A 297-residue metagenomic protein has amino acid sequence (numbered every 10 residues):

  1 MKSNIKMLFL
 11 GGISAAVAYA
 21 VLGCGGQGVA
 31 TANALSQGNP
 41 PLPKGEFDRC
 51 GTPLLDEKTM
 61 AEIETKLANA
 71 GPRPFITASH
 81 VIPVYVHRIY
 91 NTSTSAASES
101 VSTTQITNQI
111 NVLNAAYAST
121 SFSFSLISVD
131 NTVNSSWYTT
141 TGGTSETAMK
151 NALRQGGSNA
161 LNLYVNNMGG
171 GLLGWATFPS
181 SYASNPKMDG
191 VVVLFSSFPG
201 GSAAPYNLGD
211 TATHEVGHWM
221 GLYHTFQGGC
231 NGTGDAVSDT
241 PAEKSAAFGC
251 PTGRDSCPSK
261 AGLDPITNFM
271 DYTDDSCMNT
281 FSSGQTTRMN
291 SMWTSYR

Functional and structural regions predicted by a protein language model:
K2-G12: Bacterial N-terminal signal peptides that target proteins for export
G11-V21: Bacterial N-terminal signal peptides
C24-G26: N-terminal Sec signal peptide cleavage junction
G28-L161, V165-G169: Propeptide-to-catalytic entry region of secreted or membrane-anchored zinc metalloproteases
S79, S158, P186-M188, L263-T267: Short, solvent-exposed loop/turn segments at the edges of secondary structure
S93-S102, G201-Y206, D274-C277: Second-shell loop/turn segments in exported
T107-G249, G253: Metzincin-family zinc-dependent endopeptidase catalytic domain
T240-R297: Metalloprotease/metallohydrolase-associated module, dominated by Zn2+-dependent proteases
